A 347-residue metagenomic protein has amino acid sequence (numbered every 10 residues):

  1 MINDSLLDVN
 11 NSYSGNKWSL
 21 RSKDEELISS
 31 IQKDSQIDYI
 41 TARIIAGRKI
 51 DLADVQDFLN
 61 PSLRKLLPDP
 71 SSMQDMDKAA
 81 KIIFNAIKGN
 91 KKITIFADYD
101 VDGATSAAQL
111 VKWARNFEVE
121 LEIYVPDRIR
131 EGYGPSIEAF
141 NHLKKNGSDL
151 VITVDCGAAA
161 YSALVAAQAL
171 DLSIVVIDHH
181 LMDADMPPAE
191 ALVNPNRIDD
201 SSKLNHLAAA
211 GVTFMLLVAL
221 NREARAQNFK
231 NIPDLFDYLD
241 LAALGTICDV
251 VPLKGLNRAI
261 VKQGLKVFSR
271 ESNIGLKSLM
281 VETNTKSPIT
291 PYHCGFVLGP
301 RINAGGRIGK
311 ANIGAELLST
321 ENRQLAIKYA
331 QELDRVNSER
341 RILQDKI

Functional and structural regions predicted by a protein language model:
M1, L172-I177, K346-I347: Short amphipathic alpha-helical surface micro-motifs
M1-N11: Acidic, low-complexity intrinsically disordered tails
S12-Y13, R21-L150, L170, P188 (+1 more regions): Hydrophobic helix-and-loop "lid/oligomerization" segment in the mid-to-C-terminal part of catalytic domains
N16: Catalytic domains of riboflavin
S19-R21, N194: Residues in well-ordered beta-strands of folded domains
N141-H206, A210, F214-Q227: Active-site cavity-forming subdomains of large catalytic enzyme subunits
